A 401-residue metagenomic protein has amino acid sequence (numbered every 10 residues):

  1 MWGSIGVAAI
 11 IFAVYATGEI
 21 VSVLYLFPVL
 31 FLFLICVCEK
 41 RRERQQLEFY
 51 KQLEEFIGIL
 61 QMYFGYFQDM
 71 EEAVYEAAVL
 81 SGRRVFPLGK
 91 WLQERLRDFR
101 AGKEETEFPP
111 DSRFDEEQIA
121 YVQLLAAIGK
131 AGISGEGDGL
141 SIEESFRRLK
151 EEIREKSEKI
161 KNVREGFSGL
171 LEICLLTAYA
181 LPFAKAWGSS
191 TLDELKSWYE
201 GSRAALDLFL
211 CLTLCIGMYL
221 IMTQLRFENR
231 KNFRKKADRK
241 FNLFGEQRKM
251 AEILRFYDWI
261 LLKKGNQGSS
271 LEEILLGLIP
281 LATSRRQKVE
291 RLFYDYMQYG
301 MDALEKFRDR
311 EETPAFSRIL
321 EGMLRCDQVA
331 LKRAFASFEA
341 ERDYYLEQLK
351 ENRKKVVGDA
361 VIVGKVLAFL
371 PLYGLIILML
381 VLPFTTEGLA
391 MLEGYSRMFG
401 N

Functional and structural regions predicted by a protein language model:
M1-A16, F33-E43, R147-S168, Q224-E252 (+3 more regions): Membrane-interfacial amphipathic helices
G3-A9, L26-F27, K156-M222, A340 (+1 more regions): Bilayer-spanning, highly hydrophobic alpha-helical transmembrane segments
F12-R100, Y219-Y296: Juxtamembrane/interface alpha-helical elements of multi-pass membrane proteins
G18-L26, F31-F33, E39, E43-Y50 (+7 more regions): Long, mid-chain structured domain cores
E54, G58-A77, P109-D111, E116-V163 (+2 more regions): Hydrophobic alpha-helical segments characteristic of transmembrane helices
F67, L92-R95, R164-F167, L171 (+6 more regions): Residue-level signal for alpha-helical context at structural boundaries
K90-I153, Y179-D207, Q287-P314, M379-L380 (+1 more regions): Membrane-anchoring/interfacial helices and their immediately flanking loops in integral membrane proteins
